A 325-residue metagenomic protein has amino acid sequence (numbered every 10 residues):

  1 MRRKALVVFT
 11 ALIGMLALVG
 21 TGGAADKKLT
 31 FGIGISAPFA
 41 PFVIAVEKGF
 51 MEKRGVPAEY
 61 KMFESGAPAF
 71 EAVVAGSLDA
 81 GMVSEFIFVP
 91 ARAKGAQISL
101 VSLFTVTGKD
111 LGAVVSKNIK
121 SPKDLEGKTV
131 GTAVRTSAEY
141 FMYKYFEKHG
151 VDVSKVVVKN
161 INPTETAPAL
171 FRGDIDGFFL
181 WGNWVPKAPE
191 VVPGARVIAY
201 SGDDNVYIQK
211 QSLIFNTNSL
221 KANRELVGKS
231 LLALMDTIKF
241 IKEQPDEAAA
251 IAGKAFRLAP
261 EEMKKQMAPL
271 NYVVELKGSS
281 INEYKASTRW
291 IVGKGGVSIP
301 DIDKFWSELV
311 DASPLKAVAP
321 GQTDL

Functional and structural regions predicted by a protein language model:
M1-F9: Bacterial N-terminal signal peptides that target proteins for export
F9-A17: Bacterial N-terminal signal peptides
L18-A24: Sec/Tat signal peptide C-region and signal peptidase I cleavage site
A25-D152, V157-N162, D176-G182, V197-S201 (+1 more regions): Short, glycine-/small- and polar/acidic-enriched structural segments that line small-molecule recognition paths
A40, I44, K48-G49, E71-A75 (+14 more regions): Solvent-exposed, polar/charged alpha-helical surfaces in well-ordered, non-transmembrane soluble domains, broadly
F86-I87, K159, T164-K254: Pocket-lining segment of extracytoplasmic ligand-binding domains
K221-S298: Secondary-structure end/capping motifs
V292-L325: Conserved C-terminal helix/tail region of periplasmic/extracytoplasmic solute-binding proteins
